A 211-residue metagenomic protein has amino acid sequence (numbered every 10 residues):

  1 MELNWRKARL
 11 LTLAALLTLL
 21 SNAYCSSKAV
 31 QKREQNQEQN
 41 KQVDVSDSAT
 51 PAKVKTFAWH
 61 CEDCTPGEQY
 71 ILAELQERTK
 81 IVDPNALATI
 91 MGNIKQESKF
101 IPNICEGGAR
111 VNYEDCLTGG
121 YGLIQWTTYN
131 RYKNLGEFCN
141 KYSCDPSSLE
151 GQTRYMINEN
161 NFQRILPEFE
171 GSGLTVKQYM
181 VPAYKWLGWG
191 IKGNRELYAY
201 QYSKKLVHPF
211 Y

Functional and structural regions predicted by a protein language model:
E2-N4, L19, Y24-Q31, Q37 (+2 more regions): Non-catalytic cell-wall polysaccharide-engagement segments
E2-T12: N-terminal Sec-pathway targeting helices
L10-L13, E68, P84, F162 (+1 more regions): Short amphipathic alpha-helical segments that mediate assembly, nucleic-acid/protein binding, or membrane association
T12-R78: N-terminal export signals and maturation junctions of secreted/periplasmic proteins
D47-Y70, S98-L174: Peptidoglycan-targeting cell-wall enzymes and recognition modules
K80-V82: Structural helix-adjacent loops and short alpha-helical linkers that scaffold large soluble proteins
N85-I101: Short, functionally critical alpha-helical segments immediately adjacent to catalytic or ligand/cofactor-binding
G92-Q96, G107, K185: Short acidic/histidine-centered micro-motifs embedded in hydrophobic/aromatic stretches that mark compact functional
